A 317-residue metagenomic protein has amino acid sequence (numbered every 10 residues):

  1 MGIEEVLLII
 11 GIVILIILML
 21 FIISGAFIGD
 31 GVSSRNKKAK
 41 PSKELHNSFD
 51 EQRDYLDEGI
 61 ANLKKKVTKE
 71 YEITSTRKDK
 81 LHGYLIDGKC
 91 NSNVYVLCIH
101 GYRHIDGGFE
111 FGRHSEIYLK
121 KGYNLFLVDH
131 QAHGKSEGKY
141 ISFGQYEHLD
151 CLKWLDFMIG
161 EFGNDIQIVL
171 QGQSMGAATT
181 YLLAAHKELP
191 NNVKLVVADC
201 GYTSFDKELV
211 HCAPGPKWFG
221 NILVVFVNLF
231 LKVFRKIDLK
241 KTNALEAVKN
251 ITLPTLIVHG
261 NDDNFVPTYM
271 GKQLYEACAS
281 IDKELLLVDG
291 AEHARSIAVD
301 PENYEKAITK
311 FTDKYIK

Functional and structural regions predicted by a protein language model:
E4, G11-T74: An N-terminal hydrophobic leader/cap segment in hydrolases
G101-I117, H130: The serine-hydrolase catalytic nucleophile loop
S115-E137: Conserved alpha/beta-hydrolase
I141-F162: Alpha/beta-hydrolase active-site loop
L182-I237, E246-A247: Hydrolase active-site cap/lid region
A244, L253, P267-E276: Short alpha-helix in the alpha/beta-hydrolase fold that links the catalytic acid
N250-T252, I257-H259, D263: Short beta-strand/loop motif that positions the catalytic acidic residue of the alpha/beta-hydrolase fold
V299-K317: Catalytic active-site module of serine/aspartate enzymes centered on a nucleophile-bearing elbow/loop
